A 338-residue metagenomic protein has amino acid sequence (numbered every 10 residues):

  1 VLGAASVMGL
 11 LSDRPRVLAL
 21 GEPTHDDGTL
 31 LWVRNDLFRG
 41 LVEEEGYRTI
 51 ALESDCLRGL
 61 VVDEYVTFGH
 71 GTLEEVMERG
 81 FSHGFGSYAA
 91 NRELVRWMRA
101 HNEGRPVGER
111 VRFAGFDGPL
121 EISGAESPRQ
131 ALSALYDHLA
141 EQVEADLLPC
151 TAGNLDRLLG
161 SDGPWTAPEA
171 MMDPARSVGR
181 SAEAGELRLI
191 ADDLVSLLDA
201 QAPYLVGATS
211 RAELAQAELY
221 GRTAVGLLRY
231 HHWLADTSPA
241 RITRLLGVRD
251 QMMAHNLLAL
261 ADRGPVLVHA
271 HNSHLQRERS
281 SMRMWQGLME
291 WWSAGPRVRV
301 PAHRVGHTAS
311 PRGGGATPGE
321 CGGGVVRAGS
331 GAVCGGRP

Functional and structural regions predicted by a protein language model:
V1-P338: Structured catalytic-domain cores with a bias toward divalent-metal coordination
